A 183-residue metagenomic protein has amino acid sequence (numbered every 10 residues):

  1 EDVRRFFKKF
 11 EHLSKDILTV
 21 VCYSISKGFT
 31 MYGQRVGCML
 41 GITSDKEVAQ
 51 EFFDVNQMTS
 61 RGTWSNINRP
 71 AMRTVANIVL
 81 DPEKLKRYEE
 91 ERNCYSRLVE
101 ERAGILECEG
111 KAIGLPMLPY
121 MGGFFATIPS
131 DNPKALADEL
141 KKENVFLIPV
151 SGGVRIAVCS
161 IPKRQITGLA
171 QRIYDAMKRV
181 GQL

Functional and structural regions predicted by a protein language model:
E1-L183: PLP-dependent class I/II
